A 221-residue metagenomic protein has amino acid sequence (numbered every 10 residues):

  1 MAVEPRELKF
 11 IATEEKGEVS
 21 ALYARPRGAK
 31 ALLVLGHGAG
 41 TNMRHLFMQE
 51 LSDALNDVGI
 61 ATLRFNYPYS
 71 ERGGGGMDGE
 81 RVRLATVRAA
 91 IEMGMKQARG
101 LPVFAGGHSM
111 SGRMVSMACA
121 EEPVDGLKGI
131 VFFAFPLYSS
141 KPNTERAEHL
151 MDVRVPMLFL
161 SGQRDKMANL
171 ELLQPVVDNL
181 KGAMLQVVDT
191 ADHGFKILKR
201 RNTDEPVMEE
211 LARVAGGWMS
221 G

Functional and structural regions predicted by a protein language model:
E7-P102, P175, F195-T203: Serine-hydrolase catalytic machinery in alpha/beta-hydrolase-like enzymes
M48, R146, V155, A168-V176: Short alpha-helix in the alpha/beta-hydrolase fold that links the catalytic acid
V87-V155: Primarily recognizes the serine-hydrolase "nucleophile elbow" in alpha/beta-hydrolase and SGNH/GDSL folds
V153-R154, F159-S161, D165: Short beta-strand/loop motif that positions the catalytic acidic residue of the alpha/beta-hydrolase fold
Q163-A168, H193-G194: Acidic catalytic loop of the alpha/beta-hydrolase fold
N179-K196: Catalytic histidine neighborhood in serine/cysteine hydrolases with alpha/beta-hydrolase-type architecture
K199-G221: Catalytic active-site module of serine/aspartate enzymes centered on a nucleophile-bearing elbow/loop
